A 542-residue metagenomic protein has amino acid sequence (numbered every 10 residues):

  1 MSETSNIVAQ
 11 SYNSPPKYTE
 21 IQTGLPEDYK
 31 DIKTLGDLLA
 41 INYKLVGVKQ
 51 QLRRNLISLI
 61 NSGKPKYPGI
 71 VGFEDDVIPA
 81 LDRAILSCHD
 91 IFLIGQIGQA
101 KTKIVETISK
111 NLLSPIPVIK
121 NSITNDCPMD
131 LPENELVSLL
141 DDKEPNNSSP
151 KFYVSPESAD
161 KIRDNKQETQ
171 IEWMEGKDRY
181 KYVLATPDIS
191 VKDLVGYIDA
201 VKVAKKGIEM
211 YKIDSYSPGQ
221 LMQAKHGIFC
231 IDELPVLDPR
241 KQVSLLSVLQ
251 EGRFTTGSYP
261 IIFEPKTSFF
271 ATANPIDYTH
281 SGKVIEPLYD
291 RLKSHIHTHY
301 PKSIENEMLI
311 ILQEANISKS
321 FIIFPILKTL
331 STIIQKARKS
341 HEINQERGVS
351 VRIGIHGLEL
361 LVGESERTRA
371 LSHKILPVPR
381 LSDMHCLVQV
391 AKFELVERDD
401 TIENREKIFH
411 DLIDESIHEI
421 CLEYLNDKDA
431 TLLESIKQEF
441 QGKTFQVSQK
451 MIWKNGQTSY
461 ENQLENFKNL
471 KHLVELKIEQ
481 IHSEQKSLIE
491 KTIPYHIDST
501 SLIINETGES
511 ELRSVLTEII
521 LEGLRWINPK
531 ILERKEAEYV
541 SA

Functional and structural regions predicted by a protein language model:
S2-L56: Interdomain "pre-motor" coupling segment immediately N-terminal to P-loop NTPase/helicase cores
I41-N55, K205, T279-K283, Y289-R347 (+3 more regions): Conserved C-terminal "switch" segment of AAA+ ATPases
N42-G47, S58-V77: Dynamic helix-loop-helix/coil hinge segments at AAA+ ATPase domain boundaries and subdomain interfaces
F73-E74, D82-C88, Q96-I97, L221-A224 (+1 more regions): Phosphate-binding P-loop
A100-K101: Conserved glycine(s) of the Walker
I104, I108: Hydrophobic positions on the alpha1 helix immediately C-terminal to the Walker A/P-loop
L112-I116, K120-E172, K177-S217, K225-S244 (+3 more regions): Canonical AAA+ ATPase core
R367-A542: C-terminal engagement/docking regions of AAA+ P-loop ATPases
